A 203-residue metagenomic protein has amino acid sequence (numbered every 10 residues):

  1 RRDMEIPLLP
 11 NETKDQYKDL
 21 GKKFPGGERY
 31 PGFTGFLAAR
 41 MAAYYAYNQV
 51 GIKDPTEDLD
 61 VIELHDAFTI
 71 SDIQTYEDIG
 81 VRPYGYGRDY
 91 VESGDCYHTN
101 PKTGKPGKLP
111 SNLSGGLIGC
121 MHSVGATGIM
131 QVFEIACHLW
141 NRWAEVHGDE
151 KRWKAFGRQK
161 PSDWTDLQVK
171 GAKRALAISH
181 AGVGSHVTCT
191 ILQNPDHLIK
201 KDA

Functional and structural regions predicted by a protein language model:
R1-Y45, T99-S114, V146-E150, W164 (+2 more regions): Condensing-enzyme catalytic core mediating Claisen C-C bond formation in acyl metabolism
G35, A39, F68-S71, G125-Q131: Catalytic-loop motifs flanking and including active-site residues across diverse enzymes
A42-D58: Phosphate/pyrophosphate-binding loops at sites that engage ATP/ADP/AMP, CoA/4′-phosphopantetheine, polyphosphate
A46-V50, D78-R82, I135-R142, P195: Change "in soluble alpha/beta enzymes" to "in soluble alpha/beta proteins
T56-E63, A67, S93, G107-A126 (+1 more regions): Cysteine-centered functional microenvironments
H65-F68, Y76-C96: Active/binding-pocket-proximal capping segment
Y86-K102, R152-F156, P161: Short mixed-charge
S123-A144: Active-site-proximal alpha-helical scaffold in enzymes
